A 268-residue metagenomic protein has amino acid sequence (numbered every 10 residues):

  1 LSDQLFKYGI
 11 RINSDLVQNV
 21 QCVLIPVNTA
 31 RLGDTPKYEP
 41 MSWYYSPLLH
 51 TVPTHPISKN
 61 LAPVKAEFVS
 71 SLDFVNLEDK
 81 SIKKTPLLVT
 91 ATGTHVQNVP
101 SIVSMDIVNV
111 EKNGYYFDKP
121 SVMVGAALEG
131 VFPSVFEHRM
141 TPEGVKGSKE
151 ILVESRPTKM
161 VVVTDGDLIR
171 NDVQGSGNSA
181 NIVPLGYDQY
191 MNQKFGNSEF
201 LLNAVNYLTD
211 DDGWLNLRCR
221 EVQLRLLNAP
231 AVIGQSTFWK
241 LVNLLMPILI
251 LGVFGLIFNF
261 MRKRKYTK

Functional and structural regions predicted by a protein language model:
L1-G213: Acidic, S/T/G-rich, low-cysteine, solvent-exposed domains in lumenal/extracellular/periplasmic regions of secretory
S14, E137, D210-L217, L251-F254 (+2 more regions): Intrinsically disordered or highly flexible coil/loop and linker segments, enriched in small and charged/polar residues
P26-A30, D34, M105, N109 (+2 more regions): Charge-rich, low-complexity amphipathic helices in intrinsically disordered tails/linkers adjacent to domains
L202, N206-Q235: Juxtamembrane amphipathic/hinge helix adjacent to a transmembrane helix
L226-K268: C-terminal signal-anchor/stop-transfer transmembrane helix together with its immediate cytosolic, Lys/Arg-enriched
